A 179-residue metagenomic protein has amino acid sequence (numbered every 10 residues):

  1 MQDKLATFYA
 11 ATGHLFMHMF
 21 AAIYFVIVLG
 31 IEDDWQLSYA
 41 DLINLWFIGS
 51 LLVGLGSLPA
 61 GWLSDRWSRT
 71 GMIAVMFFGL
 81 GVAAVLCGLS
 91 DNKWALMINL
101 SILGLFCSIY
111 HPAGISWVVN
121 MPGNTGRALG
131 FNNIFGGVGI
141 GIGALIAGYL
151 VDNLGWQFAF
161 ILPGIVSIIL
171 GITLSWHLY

Functional and structural regions predicted by a protein language model:
A6-Y39: Extracytoplasmic
A22, S50-L58, I140-G141: Residue-level signature of mid-helix packing/kink "hotspots" within the transmembrane helices of 12-pass Major
G30, G61-W62, Y149: Membrane-interface helix termini in secondary transporters
Q36, S68, L89-W94, G123: Helix-breaking motifs and short loop linkers at transmembrane-helix boundaries and internal kinks in secondary membrane
L55-D91: Conserved MFS/SLC helix-loop-helix module at the cytosolic interface between two early adjacent transmembrane helices
A83, W94-I102: Paired small-residue
N99-G136: Cytoplasmic helix-loop-helix junction between adjacent transmembrane helices in 12-TM secondary transporters
N132-Y179: Helix-loop-helix hairpin linking two adjacent transmembrane segments in secondary transporters
